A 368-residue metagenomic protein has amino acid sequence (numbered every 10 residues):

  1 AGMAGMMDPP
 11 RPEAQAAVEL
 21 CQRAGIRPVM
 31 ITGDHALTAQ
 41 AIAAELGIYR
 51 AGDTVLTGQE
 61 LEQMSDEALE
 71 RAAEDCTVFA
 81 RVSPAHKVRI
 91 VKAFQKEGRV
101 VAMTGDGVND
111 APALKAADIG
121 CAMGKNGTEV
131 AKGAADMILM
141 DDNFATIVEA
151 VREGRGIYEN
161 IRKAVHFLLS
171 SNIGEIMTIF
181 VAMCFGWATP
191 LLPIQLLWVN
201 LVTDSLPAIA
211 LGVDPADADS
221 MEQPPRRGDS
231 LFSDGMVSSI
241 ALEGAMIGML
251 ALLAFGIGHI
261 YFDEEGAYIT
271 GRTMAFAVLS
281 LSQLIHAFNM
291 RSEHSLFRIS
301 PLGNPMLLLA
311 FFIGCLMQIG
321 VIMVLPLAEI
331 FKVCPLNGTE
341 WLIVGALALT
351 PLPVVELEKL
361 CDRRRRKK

Functional and structural regions predicted by a protein language model:
A1-N109, K115-I119, I161, M183-G186 (+2 more regions): Cytosolic catalytic headpiece
R50-M103, A117, A122-H294: Membrane-embedded transport module
V199-T203, V278-H286, G314-V321, L347-V355: Alpha-helical transmembrane segments of multi-pass membrane proteins
A218-P224, R298, C361-K368: Short, Lys/Arg-enriched, Gly/Pro-containing loop segments at transmembrane-helix junctions of multi-pass membrane
E243, A275, L279, L307-G314 (+2 more regions): Hydrophobic alpha-helical transmembrane segments of polytopic
L250-A254, G314-E329: Hydrophobic alpha-helical transmembrane segments in multi-pass integral membrane proteins
I299-L308: Cytoplasmic-side transmembrane-helix entry/capping segments in multi-pass membrane proteins
